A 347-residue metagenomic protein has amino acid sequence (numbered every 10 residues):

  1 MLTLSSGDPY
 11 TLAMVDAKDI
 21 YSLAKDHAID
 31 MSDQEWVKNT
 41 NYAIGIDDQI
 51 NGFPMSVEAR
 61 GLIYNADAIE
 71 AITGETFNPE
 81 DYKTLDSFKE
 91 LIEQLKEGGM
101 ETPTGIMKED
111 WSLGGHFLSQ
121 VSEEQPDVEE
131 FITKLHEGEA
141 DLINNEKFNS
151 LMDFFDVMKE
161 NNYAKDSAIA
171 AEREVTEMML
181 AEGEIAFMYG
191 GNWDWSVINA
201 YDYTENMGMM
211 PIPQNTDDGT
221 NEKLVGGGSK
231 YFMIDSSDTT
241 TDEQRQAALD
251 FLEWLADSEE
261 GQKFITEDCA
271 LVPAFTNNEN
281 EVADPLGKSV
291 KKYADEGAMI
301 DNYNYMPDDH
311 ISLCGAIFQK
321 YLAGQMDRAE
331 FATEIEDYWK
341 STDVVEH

Functional and structural regions predicted by a protein language model:
M1-D19, T216-G219, Q246, A316 (+2 more regions): Conserved N-terminal structural module of periplasmic/extracytoplasmic solute-binding proteins
M1-P9, I69, K89-G99, E174-E184 (+3 more regions): Short helices/loops that flank or line small-molecule/ion binding pockets
A13-E70, K89, H116, G208-M210: Hinge/lid segment of periplasmic solute-binding proteins
I29-N39, E80-D81, E124-S150, A200-Y201 (+2 more regions): Short, solvent-exposed loop/beta-turn-alpha elements that line the ligand-binding surface or hinge of extracytoplasmic
G45-G115, P126-I169, S237-T240, D327-T333: Helix-loop-helix "hinge/cap" segment bordering the ligand-binding cleft or interdomain interface
E75, N161, A200-E267: Extracytoplasmic/periplasmic substrate-recognition and gating elements
G99, G261-Q262, P273-E279, K292-H347: Conserved C-terminal helix/tail region of periplasmic/extracytoplasmic solute-binding proteins
I143-E205, D250-W254, K263: Ligand-binding pocket segment of bilobal, Venus flytrap-like solute-binding proteins
